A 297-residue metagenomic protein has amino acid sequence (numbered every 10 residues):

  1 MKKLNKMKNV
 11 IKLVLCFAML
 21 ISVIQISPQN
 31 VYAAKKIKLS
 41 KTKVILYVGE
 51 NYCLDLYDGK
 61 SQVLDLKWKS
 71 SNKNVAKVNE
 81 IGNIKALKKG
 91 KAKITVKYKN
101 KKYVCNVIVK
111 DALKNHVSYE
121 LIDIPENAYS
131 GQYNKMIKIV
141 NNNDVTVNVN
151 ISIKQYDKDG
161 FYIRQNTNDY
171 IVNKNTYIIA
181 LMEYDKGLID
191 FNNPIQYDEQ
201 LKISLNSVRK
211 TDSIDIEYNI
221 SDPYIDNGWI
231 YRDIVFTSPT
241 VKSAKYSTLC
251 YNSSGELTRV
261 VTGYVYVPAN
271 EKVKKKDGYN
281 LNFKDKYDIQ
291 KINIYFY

Functional and structural regions predicted by a protein language model:
M7-Q29: Sec-dependent N-terminal signal peptides of Gram-positive bacterial secreted proteins and lipoproteins
Q29-A112: Extracytoplasmic soluble-region selector
V44-E50, E126-G131, P223-D226: Short, solvent-exposed loop/linker segments at the N-terminal edge of repeated beta-sheet extracellular domains
V78-G90, Y133-I137, G228-V235: Strand-loop-strand motifs at the edges of beta-sheets in extracellular beta-sandwich domains
G90-I94, V149, A244: Exposed beta-strand face motif in extracellular beta-rich ectodomains
I139-N143, V235-T240: Asparagine-centered strand-capping/turn motif at beta-strand->loop junctions
F161-D190, L257-K284: Intrinsically disordered, low-complexity Pro/Gly/Ser/Thr-rich segments with frequent PxxP/GP/PP motifs and embedded
D185-W229, L281-Y297: Terminal connector regions
